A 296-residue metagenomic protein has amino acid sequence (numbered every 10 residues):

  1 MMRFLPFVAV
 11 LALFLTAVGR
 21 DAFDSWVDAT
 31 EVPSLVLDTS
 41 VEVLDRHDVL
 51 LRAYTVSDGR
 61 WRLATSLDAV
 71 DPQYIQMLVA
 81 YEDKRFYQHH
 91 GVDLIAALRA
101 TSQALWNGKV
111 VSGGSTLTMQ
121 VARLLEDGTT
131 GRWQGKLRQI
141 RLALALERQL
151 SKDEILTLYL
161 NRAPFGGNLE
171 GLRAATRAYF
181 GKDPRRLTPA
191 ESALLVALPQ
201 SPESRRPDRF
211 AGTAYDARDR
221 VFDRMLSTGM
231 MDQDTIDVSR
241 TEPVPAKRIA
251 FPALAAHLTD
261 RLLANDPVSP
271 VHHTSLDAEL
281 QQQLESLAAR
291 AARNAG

Functional and structural regions predicted by a protein language model:
M1-R46, R85, L105: N-terminal type II signal-anchor transmembrane helix that functions as the membrane-insertion/stop-transfer segment
T16, K109-A288: Non-catalytic, structured segments within soluble enzyme domains
A17-D38, T188, E279-G296: Beta-lactamase-like hydrolase cores
F23-D24, V56-G59, V268: Short, contiguous pre-domain boundary segments
W26-T30, D58-L67, Y81, I140-R141: N-terminal post-signal-peptidase region of extra-cytosolic proteins
L35, S66-L117, E170-A175, F180: Flexible, acidic/glycine-enriched loop-and-adjacent beta/alpha segments that face the extracytoplasmic/periplasmic side
S40-R52, V70, L187, G296: A short, well-structured edge-of-sheet supersecondary motif
V49-R62, A97-Q103: N-terminal periplasmic "start-of-domain" segments of outer-membrane beta-barrel proteins
